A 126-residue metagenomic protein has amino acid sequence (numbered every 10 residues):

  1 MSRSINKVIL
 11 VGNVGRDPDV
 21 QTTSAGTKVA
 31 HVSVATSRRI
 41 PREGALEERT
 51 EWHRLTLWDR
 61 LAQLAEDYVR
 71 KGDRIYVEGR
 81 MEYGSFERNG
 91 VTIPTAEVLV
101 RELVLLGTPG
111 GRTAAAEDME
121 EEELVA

Functional and structural regions predicted by a protein language model:
M1-I5, V20-A25, P41-E48, N89-T92 (+1 more regions): Acidic, gly/ser/pro-rich intrinsically disordered tails
M1-T36: OB-fold ssDNA-binding interfaces and closely related basic DNA-contact patches used across DNA replication/repair
V8, K28, E51, P94 (+1 more regions): Exposed loop/turn and edge beta-strand positions of beta-sandwich/beta-sheet ligand-binding modules
I9-R16, V34, K71-E82, V100-L103: OB-fold and OB-like beta-barrel modules that bind single-stranded nucleic acids
H31-A35, R54-T56, A96-V98: Short, acidic/hydrophobic/Gly-rich beta-strand patch recurrent on exposed beta strands that often constitutes part
R42-D67: A beta-strand/beta-hairpin structural motif
W58-I93, L106: Beta-rich strand-turn-strand
